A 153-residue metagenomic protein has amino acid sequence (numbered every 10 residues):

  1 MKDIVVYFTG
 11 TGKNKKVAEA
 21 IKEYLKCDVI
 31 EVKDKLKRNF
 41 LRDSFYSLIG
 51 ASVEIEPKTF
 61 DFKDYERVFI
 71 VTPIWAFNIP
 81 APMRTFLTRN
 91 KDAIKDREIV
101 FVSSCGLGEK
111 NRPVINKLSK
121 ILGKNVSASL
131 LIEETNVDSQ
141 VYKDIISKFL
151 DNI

Functional and structural regions predicted by a protein language model:
M1-V71, F77-P80, T85-T88, S147-I153: N-terminal beta1-alpha1-beta2 submodule of the flavodoxin-like/Rossmannoid cofactor-binding fold
V17, I79-M83, K110-V114, V141-Y142: Residues at alpha-helix caps and immediate loop-helix transition turns in enzyme cores, especially N- and C-cap
L25, I121-N125: Short, structured coil segments at secondary-structure junctions
F62-K63, T88-D96, L122-G123: Short, conserved loop/helix-junction motifs that constitute active-site signature segments in enzyme catalytic cores
S103-E109, E134-T135: Short beta-alpha junction loops
R112-L122: Short, aromatic/basic amphipathic alpha-helical patches
V126-I153: Glycine-rich phosphate/pyrophosphate-binding loop and the adjoining helix
